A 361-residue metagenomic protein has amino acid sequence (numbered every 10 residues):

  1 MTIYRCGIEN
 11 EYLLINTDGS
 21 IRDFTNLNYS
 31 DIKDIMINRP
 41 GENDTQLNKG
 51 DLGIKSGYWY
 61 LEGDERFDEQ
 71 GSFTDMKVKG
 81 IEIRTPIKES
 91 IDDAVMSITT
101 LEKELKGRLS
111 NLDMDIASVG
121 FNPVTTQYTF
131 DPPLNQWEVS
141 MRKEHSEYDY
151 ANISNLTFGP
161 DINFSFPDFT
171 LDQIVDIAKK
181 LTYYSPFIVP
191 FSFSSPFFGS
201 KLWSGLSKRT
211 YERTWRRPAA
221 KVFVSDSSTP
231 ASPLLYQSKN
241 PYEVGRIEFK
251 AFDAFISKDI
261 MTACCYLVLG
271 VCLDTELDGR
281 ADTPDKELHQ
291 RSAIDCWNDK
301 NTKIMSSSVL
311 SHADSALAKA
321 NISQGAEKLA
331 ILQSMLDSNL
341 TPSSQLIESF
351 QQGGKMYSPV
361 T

Functional and structural regions predicted by a protein language model:
M1-M96, E104-L112, I153, D172-D176 (+2 more regions): C-terminal accessory/tail domains of diverse enzymes
E82-P86, V119-G120, G159-S165, K250-F252: A cross-family glycoside hydrolase active-site/sugar-binding cleft signature
I83-I87, M114-F130: Short, glycine/charge-rich beta-strand/loop segments that flank catalytic centers and engage negatively charged groups
T99-E102, K106, E138-H145, N163 (+2 more regions): Short, well-ordered alpha-helical packing segments
F121, P133-Q136, L156, S165 (+2 more regions): Glycine-rich, mobile lid/loop segments that gate access to catalytic sites or pores
Y128-M141, G205-W215: Short, low-order "capping/linker" segments at domain edges
L134-T157: Acidic, His- and aromatic-enriched active-site or binding-groove loops in soluble protein domains that engage sugars
D161-F166, T170-S192: Glycine-rich anion/phosphate-binding loop at the beta-strand->alpha-helix junction
